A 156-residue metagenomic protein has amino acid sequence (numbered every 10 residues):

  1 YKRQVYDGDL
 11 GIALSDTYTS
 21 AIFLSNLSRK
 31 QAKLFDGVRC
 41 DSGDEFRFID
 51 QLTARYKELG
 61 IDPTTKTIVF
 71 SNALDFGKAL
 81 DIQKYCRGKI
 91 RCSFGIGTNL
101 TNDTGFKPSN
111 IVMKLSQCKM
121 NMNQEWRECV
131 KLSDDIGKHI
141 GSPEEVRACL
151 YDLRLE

Functional and structural regions predicted by a protein language model:
Y1-Q4: Conserved small/polar residues in nucleotide/adenosyl-binding loops
Y6-D9, Q31-D36, E58-T67: Short, surface-exposed connector motifs at secondary-structure boundaries
Y6-G8, V38, K78-K84: A generic short-segment signal for beta-strand/edge and adjacent turn/coil regions
D7-A21: Short, charge-rich amphipathic segments
G11-S15, D36-C40, I68-N72, C92-I96: Hydrophobic faces of well-ordered beta-strands that scaffold small-molecule active sites in alpha/beta enzyme cores
Y18-A21, S25-K30, D36, D41-E45: Active-site-proximal segments of catalytic enzyme domains that coordinate small-molecule cofactors or metal ions
S20, G43-K66, L74-E156: Gly/Ser/Thr/Ala-enriched C-terminal appendages of enzymes
